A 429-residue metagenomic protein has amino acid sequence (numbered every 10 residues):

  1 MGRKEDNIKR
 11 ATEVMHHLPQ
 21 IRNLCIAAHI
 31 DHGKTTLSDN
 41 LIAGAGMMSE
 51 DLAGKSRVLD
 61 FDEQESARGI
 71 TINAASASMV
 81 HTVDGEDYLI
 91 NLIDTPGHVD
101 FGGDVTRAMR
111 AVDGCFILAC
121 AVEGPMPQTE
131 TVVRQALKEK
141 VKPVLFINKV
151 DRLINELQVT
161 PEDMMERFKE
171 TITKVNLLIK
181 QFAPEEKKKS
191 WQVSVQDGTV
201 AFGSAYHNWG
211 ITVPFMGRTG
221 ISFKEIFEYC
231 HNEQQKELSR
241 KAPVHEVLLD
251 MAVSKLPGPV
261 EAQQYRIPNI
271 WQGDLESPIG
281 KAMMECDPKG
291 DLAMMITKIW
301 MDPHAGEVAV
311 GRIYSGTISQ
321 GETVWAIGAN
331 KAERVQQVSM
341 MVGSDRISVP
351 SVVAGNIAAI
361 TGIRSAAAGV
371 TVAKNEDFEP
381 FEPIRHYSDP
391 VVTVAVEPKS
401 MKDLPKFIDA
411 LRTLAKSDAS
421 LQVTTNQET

Functional and structural regions predicted by a protein language model:
M1-T429: Structural and coupling elements of P-loop NTPases
